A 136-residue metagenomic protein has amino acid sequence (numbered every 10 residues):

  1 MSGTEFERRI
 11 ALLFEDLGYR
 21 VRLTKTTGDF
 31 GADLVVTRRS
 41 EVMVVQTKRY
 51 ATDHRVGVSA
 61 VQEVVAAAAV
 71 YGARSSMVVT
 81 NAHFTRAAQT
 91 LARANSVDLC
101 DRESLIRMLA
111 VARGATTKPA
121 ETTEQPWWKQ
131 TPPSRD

Functional and structural regions predicted by a protein language model:
M1-F30, V35-D136: Mixed-charge (Asp/Glu-Lys/Arg
